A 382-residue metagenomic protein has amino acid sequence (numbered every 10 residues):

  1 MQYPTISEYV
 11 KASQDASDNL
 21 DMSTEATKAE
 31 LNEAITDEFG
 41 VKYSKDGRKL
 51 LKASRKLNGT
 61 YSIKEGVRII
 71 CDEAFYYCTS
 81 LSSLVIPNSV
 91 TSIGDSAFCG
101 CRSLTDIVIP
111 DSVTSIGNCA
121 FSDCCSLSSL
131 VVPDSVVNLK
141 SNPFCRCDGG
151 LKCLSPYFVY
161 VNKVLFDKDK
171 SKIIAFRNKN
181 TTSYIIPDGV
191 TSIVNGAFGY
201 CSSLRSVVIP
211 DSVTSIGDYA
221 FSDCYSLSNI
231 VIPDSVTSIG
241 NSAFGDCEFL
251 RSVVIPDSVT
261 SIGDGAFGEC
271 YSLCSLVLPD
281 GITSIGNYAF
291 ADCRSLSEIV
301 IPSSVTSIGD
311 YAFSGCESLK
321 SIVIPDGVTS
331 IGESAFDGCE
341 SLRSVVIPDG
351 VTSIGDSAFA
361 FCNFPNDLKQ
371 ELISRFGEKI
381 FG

Functional and structural regions predicted by a protein language model:
M1-Q2, E8, M22-K42, R48 (+14 more regions): Structural signature of tandem-repeat unit edges
D72-E73, G94-A97, G117-A120, S141-P143 (+9 more regions): Consensus positions within tandem repeat domains that build extended binding/scaffold surfaces
D167: Active-site beta-strand termini and strand-to-loop segments that position acidic
